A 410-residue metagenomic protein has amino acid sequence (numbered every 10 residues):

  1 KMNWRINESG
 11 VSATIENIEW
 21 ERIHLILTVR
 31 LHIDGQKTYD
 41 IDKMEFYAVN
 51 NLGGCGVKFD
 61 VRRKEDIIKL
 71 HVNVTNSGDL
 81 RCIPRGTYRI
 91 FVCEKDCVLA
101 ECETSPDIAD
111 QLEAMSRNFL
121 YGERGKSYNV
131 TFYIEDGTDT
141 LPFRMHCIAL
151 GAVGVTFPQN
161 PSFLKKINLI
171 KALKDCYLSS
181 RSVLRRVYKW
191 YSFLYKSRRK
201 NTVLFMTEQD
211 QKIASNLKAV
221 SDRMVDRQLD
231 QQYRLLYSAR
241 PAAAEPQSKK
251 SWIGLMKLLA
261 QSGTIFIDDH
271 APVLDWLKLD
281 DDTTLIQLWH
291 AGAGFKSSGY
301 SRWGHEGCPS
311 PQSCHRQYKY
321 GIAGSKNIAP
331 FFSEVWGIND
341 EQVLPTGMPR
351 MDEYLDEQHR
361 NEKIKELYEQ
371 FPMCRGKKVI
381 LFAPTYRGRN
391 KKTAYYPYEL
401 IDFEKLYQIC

Functional and structural regions predicted by a protein language model:
K1-T202, D226: Basic, ligand-binding patches in group-transfer machinery, especially extracytoplasmic/periplasmic segments
T14-N17, Y191-F193, G254-L255, V273-W276 (+3 more regions): Generic recognition of flexible, low-complexity loop/linker segments
V49, L194, N201-Q358: Active-site and donor-binding regions of nucleotide-sugar-utilizing enzymes
S162, K166-L169, L173-Y177, I213 (+3 more regions): Intrinsic-disorder-associated interaction segments
L169-R181, F205-E208, R350-D356, R389-K392: Acidic/glycine-enriched edge-of-secondary-structure segments
K212-R223, P349-C410: Conserved catalytic-core segment of nucleotide-activated headgroup transferases in glycan assembly
